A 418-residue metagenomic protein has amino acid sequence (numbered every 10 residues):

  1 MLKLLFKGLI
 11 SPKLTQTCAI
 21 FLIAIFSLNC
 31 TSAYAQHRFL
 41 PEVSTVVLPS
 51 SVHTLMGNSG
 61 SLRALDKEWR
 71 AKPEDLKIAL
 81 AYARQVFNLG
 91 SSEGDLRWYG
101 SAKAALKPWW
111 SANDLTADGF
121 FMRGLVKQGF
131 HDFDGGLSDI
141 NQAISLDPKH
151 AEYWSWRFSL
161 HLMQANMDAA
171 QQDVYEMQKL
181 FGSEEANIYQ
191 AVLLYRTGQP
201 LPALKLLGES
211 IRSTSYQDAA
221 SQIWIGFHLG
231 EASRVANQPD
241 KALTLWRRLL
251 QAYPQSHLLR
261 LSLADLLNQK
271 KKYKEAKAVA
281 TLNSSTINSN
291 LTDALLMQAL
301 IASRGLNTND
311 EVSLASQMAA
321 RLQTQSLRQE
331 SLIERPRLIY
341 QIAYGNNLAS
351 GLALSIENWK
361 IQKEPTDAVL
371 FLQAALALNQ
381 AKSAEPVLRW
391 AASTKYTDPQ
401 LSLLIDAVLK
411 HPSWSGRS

Functional and structural regions predicted by a protein language model:
A33-D118, S138, K410-S413: N-terminal leader/linker segments that initiate helical-solenoid repeat arrays
P73, D114, P148, F181-G182 (+5 more regions): Short coil turns that delineate tetratricopeptide repeat
I78, G119, Y153, A186-N187 (+6 more regions): TPR alpha-solenoid repeat register
A81, M122, W156, Y189 (+5 more regions): Canonical tetratricopeptide repeat
L89, E93-L96, F130, Q164 (+7 more regions): Structural motif corresponding to the intra-repeat A-B loop/turn of tetratricopeptide repeats
